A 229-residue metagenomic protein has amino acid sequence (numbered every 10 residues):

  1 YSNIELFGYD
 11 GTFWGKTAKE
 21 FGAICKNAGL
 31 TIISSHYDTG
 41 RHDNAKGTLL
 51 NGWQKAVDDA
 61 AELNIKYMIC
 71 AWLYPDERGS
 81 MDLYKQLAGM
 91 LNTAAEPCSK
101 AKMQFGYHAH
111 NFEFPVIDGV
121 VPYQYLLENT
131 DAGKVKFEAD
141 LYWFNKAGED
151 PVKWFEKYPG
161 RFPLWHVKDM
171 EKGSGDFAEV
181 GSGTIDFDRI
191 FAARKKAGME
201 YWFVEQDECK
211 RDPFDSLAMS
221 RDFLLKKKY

Functional and structural regions predicted by a protein language model:
Y1-K66, G160, D222, K226-Y229: N-terminal pre-domain/capping segments
S2, D118-K136, W143-Y229: Histidine-acidic metal/acid-base catalytic patches
N3, D43-F137, F214: Active-site acidic/histidine proton-transfer and metal-coordination neighborhood in alpha/beta enzyme cores
I4-L6, I32-Y37, M68-C70, F105-Y107 (+3 more regions): Hydrophobic faces of well-ordered beta-strands that scaffold small-molecule active sites in alpha/beta enzyme cores
L6-A18, T39-N51, P75-D82, F112-D118 (+4 more regions): Acidic-and-aromatic substrate-binding clefts and catalytic sites of carbohydrate-active enzymes
K19-K26, D59-E62, L91-A95, E156-F162 (+1 more regions): Short, functional N-terminal and low-complexity linear motifs
F21-D38, L91-C98, Q124-A132, I190: Alpha-helix-loop-beta-strand connector modules within alpha/beta enzyme cores
